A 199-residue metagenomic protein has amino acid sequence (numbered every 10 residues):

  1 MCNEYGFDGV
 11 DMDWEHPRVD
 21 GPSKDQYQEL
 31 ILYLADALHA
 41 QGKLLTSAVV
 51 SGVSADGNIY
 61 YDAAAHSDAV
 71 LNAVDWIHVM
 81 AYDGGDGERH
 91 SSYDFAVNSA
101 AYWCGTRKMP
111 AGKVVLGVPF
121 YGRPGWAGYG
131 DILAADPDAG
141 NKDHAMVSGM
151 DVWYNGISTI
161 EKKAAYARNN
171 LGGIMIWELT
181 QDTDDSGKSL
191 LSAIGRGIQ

Functional and structural regions predicted by a protein language model:
M1-E4, G57-V70, Y154-R168: Short, acidic/polar
C2-V19, T46, I77-M80, G173-W177: Short acidic catalytic loops
N3, L32, D36, A101-G105 (+3 more regions): Surface-exposed alpha-helical segments enriched in charged/polar residues
G6-D8, A73, P110, N170-L171: Short loop/turn motifs at secondary-structure junctions
H16-D138, H144-G149: Substrate-binding surface in catalytic domains of secreted glycosidases
V114-Q199: Substrate-binding cleft of secreted/luminal carbohydrate-active enzymes
